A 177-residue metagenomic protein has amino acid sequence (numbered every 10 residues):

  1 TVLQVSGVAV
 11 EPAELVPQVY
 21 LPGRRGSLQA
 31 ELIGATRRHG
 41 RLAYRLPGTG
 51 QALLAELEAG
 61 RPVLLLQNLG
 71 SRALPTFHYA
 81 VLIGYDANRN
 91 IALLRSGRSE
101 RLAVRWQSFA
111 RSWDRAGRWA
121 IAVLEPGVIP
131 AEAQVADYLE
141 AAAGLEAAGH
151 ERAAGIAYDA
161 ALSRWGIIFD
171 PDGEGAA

Functional and structural regions predicted by a protein language model:
V2-S6: Buried hydrophobic packing segments
A9, E14-E125, I129-A136: Conserved active-site-adjacent core of cysteine acyl-enzyme catalytic domains
P130-A176: Alpha-helical segment of the N-proximal tetratricopeptide repeat
